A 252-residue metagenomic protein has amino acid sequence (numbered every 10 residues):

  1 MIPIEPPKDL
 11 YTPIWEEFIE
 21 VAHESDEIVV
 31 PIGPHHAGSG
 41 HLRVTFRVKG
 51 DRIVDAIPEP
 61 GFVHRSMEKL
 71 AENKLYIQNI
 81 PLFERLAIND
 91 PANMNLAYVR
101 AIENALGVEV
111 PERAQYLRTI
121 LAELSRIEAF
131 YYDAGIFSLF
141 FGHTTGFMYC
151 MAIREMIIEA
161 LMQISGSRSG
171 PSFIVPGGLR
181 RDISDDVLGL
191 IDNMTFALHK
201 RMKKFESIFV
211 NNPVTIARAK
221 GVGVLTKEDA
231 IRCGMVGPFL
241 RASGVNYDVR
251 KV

Functional and structural regions predicted by a protein language model:
M1-V252: Active-site bordering "gate/hinge" segments that shape substrate access to catalytic or cofactor-binding pockets
